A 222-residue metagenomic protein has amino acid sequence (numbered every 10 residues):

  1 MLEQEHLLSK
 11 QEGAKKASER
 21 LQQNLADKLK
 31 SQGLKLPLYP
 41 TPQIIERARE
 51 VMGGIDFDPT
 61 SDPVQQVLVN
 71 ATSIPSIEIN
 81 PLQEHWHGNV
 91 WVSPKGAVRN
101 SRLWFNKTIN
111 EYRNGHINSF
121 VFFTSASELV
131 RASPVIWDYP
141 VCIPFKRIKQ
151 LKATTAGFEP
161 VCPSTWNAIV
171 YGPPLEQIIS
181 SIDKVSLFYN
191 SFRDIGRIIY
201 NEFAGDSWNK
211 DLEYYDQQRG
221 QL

Functional and structural regions predicted by a protein language model:
L2-L222: Class I S-adenosyl-L-methionine-dependent methyltransferase catalytic core
